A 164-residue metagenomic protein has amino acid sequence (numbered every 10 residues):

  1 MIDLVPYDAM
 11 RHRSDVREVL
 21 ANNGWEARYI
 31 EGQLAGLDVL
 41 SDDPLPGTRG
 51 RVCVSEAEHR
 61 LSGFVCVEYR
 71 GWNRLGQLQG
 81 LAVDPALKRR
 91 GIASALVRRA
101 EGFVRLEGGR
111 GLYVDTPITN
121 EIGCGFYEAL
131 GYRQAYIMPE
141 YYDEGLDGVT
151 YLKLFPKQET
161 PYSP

Functional and structural regions predicted by a protein language model:
I2-D3: Extreme N-terminal starter segment of soluble prokaryotic enzymes
P6-G80, D84-A86, V97-R99, F103 (+2 more regions): Acetyl-CoA-dependent GNAT
D84-R90, I118-T119: Active-site acidic-Proline motif in GNAT/NAT acetyltransferases
S94: Residues forming the Rossmann-fold NAD(P)(H) cofactor-binding site
V97, N120-G123, E140-G145: Short glycine/proline-centered loop/turn elements that form peptide/ligand docking sites
V97, V104-T116: Conserved GNAT acetyl-CoA-binding A-motif
D115-T116, E128, R133-V149: Conserved catalytic-core motifs of GNAT/GCN5-like acyltransferases
E140-P164: Terminal substrate-recognition subdomain of acyl/acetyltransferases
